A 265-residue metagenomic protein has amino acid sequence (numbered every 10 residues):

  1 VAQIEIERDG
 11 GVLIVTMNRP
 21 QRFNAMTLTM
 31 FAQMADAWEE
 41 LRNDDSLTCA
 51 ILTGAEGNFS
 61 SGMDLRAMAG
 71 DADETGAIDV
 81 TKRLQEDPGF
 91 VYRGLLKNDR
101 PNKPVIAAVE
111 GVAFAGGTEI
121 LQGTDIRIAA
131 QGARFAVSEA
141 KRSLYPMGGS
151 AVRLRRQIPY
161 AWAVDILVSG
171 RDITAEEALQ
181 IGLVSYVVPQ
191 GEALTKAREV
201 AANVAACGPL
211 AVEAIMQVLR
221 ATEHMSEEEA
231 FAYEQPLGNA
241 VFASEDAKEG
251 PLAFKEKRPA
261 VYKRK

Functional and structural regions predicted by a protein language model:
V1-A55, A69-D71: Conserved CoA-thioester-binding segment of acyl-CoA-metabolizing enzymes
V15, R19, M34, L52 (+6 more regions): Terminal peptide-recognition signature
T29-Q33, K196, L210, A214 (+2 more regions): Charged catalytic carboxylate motif
F31-E39, N43, L65-E110, V152 (+1 more regions): An acidic, glycine-rich surface segment that forms the CoA-thioester-binding/catalytic face of crotonase-fold enzymes
G57-S61, F114: Short, active-site-adjacent cap segments at secondary-structure transitions
L96-L210, A240-S244, K248-L252, R258: Crotonase-fold acyl-CoA enzyme core
I166-L167, I215-L219, E234, F254: Short alpha-helical scaffolding segments that buttress acidic/His motifs in well-ordered protein cores
E223, P259-K265: Short C-terminal tail/terminal secondary-structure segment of NAD(P)H-dependent dehydrogenase/reductase domains
